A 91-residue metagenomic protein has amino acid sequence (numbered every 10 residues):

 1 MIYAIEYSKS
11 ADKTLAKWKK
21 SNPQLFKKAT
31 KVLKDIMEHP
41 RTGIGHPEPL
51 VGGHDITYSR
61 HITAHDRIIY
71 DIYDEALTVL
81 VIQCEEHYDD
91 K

Functional and structural regions predicted by a protein language model:
M1-A4, D12-T30, R60-K91: Enriched for short, Lys/Arg-rich terminal
K34-R60: A short, surface-exposed loop/turn module that caps and links secondary-structure elements
